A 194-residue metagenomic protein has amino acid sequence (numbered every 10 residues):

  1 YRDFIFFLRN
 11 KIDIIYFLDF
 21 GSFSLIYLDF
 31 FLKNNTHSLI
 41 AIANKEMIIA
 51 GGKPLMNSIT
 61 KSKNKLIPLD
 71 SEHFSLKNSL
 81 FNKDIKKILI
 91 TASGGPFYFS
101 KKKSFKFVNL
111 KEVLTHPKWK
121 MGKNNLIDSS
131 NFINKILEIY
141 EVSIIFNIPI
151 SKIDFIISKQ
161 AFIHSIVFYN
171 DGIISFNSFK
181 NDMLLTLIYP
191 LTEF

Functional and structural regions predicted by a protein language model:
Y1-F194: Catalytic, metal-anchored helix/loop core of enzyme active sites in primary metabolism
